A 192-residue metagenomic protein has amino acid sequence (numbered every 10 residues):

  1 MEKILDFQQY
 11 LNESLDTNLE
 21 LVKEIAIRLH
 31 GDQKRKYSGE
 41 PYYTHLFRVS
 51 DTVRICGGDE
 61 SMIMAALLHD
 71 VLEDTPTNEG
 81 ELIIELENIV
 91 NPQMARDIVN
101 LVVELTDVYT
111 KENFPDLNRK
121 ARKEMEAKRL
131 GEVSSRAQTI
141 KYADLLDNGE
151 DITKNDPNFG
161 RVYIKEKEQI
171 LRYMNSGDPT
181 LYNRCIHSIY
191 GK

Functional and structural regions predicted by a protein language model:
K3-K192: Active-site helical microenvironments for divalent-metal-assisted chemistry
